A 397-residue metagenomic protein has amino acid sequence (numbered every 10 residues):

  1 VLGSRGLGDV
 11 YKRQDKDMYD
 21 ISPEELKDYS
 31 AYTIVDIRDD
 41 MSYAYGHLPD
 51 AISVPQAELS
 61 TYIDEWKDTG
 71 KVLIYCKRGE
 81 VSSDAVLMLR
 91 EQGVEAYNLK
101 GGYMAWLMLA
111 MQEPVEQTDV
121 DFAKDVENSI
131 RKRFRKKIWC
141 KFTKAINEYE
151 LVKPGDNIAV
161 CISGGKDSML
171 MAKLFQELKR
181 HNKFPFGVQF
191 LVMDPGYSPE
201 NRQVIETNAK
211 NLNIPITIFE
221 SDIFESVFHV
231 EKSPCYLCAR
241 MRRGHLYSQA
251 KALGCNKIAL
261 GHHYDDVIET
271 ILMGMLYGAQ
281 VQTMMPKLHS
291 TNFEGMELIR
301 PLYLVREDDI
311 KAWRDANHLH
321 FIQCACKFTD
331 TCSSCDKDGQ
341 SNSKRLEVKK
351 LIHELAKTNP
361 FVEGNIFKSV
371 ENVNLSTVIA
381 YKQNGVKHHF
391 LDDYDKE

Functional and structural regions predicted by a protein language model:
V1-Q14: Single conserved hydrophobic/aromatic residue that forms the stacking wall/gate of nucleotide- or nucleobase-binding
R13-I74, S83: Positively charged, proline/Ser/Thr-rich regional signature most characteristic of the Rhodanese/CDC25-like
S53, N98, F190, I218-E220 (+1 more regions): A structural preference for short, hydrophobic beta-strand core positions in alpha/beta folds
S60-W106: Catalytic cysteine-centered active loop of the rhodanese-like fold, especially the PTP/DSP P-loop
V115-V281, M285, D308-D309, D315-A316: ATP-dependent adenylation/nucleotidyltransferase module used to activate substrates
G187, I258, D265-E347, L351-I352: Catalytic subdomain that performs nucleotidyl-dependent activation
L319-E397: The feature marks non-catalytic terminal segments
